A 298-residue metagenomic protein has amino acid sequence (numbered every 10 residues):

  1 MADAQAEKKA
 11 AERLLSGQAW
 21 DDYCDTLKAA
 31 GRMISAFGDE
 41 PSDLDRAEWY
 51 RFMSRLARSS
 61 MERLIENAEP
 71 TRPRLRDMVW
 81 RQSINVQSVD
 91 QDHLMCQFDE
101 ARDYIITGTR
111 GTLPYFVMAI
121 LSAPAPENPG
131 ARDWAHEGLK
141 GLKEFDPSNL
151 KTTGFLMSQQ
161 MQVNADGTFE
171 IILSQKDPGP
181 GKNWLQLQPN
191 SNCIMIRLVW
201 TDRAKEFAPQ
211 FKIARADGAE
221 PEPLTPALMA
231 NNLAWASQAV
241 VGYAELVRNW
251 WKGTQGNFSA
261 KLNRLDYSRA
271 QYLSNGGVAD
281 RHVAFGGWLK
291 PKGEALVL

Functional and structural regions predicted by a protein language model:
M1-L298: A compositional/structural signature for long, glycine/proline-rich flexible linkers and loops on extracytoplasmic
